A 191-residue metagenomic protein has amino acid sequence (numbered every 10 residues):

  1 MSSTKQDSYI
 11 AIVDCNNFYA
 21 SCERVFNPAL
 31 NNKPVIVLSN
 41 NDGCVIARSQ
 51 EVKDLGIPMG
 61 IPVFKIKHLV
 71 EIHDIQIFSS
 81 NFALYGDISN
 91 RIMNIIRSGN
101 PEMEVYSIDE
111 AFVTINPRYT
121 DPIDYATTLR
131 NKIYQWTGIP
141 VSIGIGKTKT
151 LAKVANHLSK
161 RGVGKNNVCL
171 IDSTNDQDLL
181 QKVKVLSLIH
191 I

Functional and structural regions predicted by a protein language model:
M1-I108, F112, P117, L129 (+1 more regions): Residues that scaffold, gate, or flank divalent-cation-dependent active/transport sites
P122-S187: Long, highly charged, low-complexity intrinsically disordered interaction regions that mediate electrostatic DNA/RNA
H190-I191: Conserved small/polar residues in nucleotide/adenosyl-binding loops
